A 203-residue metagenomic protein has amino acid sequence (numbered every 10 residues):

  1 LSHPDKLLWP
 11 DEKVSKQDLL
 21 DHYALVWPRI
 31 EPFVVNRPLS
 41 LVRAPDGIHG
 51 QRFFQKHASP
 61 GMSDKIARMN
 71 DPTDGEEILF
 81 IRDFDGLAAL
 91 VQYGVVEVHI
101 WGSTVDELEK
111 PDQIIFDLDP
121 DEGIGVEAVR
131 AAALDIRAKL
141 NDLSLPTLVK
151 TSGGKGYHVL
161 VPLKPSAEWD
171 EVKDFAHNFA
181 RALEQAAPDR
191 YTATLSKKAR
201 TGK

Functional and structural regions predicted by a protein language model:
L1-D112: Active-site loop/lid in soluble adenylation, ligation, and acyl-transfer enzymes
L1-D5, K155-V161: Short acidic (Asp/Glu) and glycine-rich catalytic loops that position anionic groups and cofactors
K16, V129, S152, V172 (+2 more regions): Active-site-proximal structural scaffolding
V34-L39, L143-L148, A187-A193: Surface-exposed helix-capping loop/turn segments at secondary-structure junctions
V42-A44, T147-G153, T194-K198: Short beta-strand
S59-D74, G125-D142, V161-Y191: Helical (often loop-to-helix) elements that flank the catalytic cores of nucleotide-handling enzymes
L79-K155, P162-E171: Signature for HUH/AEP ssDNA processing cores
D189-K203: C-terminal polymerase-core module
